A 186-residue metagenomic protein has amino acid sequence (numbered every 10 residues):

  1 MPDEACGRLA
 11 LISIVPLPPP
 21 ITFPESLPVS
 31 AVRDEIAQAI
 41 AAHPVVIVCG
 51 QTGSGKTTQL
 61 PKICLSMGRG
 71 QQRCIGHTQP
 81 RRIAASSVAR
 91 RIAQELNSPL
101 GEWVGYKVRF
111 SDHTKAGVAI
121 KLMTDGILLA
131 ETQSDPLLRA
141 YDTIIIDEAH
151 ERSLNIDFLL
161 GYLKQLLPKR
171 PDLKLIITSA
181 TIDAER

Functional and structural regions predicted by a protein language model:
L9-L11: Leucine-biased recognition of intrinsically disordered, low-complexity hydrophobic segments
S13-S30: Pre-P-loop entry segment of helicase/translocase ATPase cores
S26-A31, S153-D157: Conserved phosphate-coordination/catalytic loops
L27-A39, P61: Pre-Walker A adenine-sensing motif
A39, P44-R186: Conserved P-loop/Walker A NTP-binding site and adjacent catalytic elements of P-loop NTPases
